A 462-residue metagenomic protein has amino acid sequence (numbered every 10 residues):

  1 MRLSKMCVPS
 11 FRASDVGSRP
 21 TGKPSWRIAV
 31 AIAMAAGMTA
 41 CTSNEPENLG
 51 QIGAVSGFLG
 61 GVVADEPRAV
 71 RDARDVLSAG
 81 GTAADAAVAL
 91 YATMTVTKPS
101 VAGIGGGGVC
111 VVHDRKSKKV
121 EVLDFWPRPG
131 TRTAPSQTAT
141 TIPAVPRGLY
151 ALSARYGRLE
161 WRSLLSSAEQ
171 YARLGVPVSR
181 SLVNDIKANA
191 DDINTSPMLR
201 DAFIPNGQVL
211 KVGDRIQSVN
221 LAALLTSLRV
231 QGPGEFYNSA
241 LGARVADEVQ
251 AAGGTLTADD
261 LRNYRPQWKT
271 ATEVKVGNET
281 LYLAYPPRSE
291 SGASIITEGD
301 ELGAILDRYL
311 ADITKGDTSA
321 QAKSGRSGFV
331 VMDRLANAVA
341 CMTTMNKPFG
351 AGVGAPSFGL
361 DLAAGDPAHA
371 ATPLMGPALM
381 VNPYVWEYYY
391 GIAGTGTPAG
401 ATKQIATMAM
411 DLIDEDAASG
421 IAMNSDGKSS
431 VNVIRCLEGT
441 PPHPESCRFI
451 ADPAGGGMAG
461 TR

Functional and structural regions predicted by a protein language model:
S4-V30: Bacterial N-terminal signal peptides that target proteins for export
S10-D15, N44, G439, I450: General secretory precursor processing signal
A29-T39: Bacterial N-terminal signal peptides
T42-R200, A222, R288-G439: Proteins synthesized as precursors that undergo proteolytic processing into mature forms
L152-L281, Y285-P286: Long, well-ordered, tryptophan-enriched scaffold segments
P444-R462: Low-complexity, Gly/Ser/Thr/Pro-rich intrinsically disordered linker/tail segments
